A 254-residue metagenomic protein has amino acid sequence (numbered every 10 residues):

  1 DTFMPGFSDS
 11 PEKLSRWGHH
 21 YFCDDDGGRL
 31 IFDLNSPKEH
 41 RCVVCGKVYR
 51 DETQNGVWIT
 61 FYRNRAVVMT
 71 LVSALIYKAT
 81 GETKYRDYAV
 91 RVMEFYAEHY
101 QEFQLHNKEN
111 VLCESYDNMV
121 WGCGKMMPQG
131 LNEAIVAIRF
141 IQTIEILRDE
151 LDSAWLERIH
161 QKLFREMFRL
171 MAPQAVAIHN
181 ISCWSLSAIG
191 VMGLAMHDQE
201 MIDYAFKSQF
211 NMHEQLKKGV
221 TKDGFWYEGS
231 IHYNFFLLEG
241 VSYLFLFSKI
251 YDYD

Functional and structural regions predicted by a protein language model:
D1-A177, C183-G190, F210, K217 (+1 more regions): Extracellular glycan-targeting catalytic surfaces
T60-R63, I231-F235: Short, conserved micro-motifs enriched in small and acidic residues
A79-T83, M127, G224-E228, D252-D254: Short, surface-exposed loop/turn segments at secondary-structure junctions
T80, L147, L151, M196 (+2 more regions): Long alpha-helical scaffolds in large eukaryotic adaptor/regulatory proteins, encompassing alpha-solenoid repeat systems
M127-L131, V176-N180, M196, E200 (+2 more regions): Alpha-helix capping and helix-loop boundary segments enriched in small/acidic/polar residues
A188-Q215: Alpha-helical cores of eukaryotic small-GTPase signaling modules
G190, H232-D254: Carbohydrate-active enzyme catalytic cores, enriched for enzymes that act on polyanionic acidic polysaccharides
H213-D223: Histidine-acidic residue clusters that define the catalytic metal-binding segment of zinc metallopeptidase domains
